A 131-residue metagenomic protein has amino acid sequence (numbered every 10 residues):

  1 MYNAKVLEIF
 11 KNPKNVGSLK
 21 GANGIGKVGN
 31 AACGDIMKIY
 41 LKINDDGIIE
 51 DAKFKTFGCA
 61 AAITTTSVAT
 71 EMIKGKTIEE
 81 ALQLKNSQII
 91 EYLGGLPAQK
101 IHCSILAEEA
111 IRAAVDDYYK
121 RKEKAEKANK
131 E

Functional and structural regions predicted by a protein language model:
M1-V28, N44, E50, K76-E131: C-terminal binding/interaction regions
G21, C33-G34: Short solvent-exposed loop/turn micro-motifs enriched in small/polar/acidic residues
C33, T56-T64, C103: Short, thiol/selenol-centered motifs that function as redox-active sites or metal-ligating centers
D35-G47: Short beta-strand elements
K42-N44, F54-F57: Acidic/polar N-terminal loop/beta-strand segments that form early-domain functional surfaces
G47-A52, I63: Short small-residue beta-strand/loop micro-motif enriched in glycine and branched aliphatics
A61-K76: Alpha-helical support elements that line or immediately flank enzyme active sites and cofactor-binding pockets
